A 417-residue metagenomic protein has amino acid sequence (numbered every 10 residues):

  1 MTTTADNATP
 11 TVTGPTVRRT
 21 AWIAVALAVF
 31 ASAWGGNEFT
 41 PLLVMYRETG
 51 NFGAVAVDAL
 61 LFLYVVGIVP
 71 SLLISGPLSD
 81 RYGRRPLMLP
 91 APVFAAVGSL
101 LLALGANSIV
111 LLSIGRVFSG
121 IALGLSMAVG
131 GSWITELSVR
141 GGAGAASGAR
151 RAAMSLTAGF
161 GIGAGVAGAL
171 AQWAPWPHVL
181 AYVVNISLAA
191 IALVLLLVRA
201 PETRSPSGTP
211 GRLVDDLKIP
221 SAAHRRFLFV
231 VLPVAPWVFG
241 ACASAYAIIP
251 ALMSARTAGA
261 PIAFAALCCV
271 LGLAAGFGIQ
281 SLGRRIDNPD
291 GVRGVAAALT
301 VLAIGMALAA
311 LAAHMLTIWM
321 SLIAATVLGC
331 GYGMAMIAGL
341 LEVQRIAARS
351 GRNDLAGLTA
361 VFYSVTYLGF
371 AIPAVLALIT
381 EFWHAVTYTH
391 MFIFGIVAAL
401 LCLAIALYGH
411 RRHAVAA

Functional and structural regions predicted by a protein language model:
A59-G76, M127-G131, V270-L282: Central cavity-lining transmembrane alpha-helices of secondary-active solute carriers, predominantly the Major
V69-N107: Conserved MFS/SLC helix-loop-helix module at the cytosolic interface between two early adjacent transmembrane helices
G115-L156: Cytoplasmic helix-loop-helix junction between adjacent transmembrane helices in 12-TM secondary transporters
G144, R151-L197: Helix-loop-helix hairpin linking two adjacent transmembrane segments in secondary transporters
V179-L197, H390-G409: Symmetry-related core transmembrane helices of the 12-TM Major Facilitator Superfamily/SLC fold
F264-N288, A298-G305, G369: Transmembrane alpha-helices of Major Facilitator/SLC transporters
G291-I337: C-terminal transmembrane helical hairpin of 12-TM major facilitator-type secondary transporters
V327, Y332, A338-Y388, F394-A398: A late C-terminal transmembrane helix in Major Facilitator Superfamily
